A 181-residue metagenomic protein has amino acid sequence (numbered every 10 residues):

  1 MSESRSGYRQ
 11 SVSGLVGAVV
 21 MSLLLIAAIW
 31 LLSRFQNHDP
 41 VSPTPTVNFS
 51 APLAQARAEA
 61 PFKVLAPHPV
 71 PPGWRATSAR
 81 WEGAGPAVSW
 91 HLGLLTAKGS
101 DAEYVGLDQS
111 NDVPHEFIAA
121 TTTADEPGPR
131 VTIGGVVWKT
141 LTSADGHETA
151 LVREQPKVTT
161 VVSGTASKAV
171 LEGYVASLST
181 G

Functional and structural regions predicted by a protein language model:
M1, T121-T122, G146-H147: Short hydrophobic/aromatic-rich motifs at helix boundaries and adjacent loops
M1-G73: Charge-rich, low-complexity N-terminal segments
V16-L32, V70, L92-L94, V105-L107 (+3 more regions): Generic hydrophobic secondary-structure signal
W30, P127-G181: A short, solvent-exposed beta-edge/loop patch
V47-T142: Short, solvent-exposed recognition patches
